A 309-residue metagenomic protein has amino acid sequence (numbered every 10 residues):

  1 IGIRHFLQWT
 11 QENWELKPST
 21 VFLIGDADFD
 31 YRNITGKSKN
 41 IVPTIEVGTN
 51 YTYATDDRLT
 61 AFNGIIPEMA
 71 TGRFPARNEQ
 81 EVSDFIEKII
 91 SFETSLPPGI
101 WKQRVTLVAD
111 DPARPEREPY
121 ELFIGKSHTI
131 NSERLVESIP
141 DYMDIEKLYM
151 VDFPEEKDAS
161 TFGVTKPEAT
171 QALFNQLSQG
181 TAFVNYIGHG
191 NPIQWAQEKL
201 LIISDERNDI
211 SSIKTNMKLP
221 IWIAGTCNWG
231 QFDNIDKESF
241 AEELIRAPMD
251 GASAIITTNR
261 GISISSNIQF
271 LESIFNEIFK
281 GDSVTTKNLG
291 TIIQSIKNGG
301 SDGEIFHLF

Functional and structural regions predicted by a protein language model:
I1-F309: Cysteine-dependent hydrolase recognition
